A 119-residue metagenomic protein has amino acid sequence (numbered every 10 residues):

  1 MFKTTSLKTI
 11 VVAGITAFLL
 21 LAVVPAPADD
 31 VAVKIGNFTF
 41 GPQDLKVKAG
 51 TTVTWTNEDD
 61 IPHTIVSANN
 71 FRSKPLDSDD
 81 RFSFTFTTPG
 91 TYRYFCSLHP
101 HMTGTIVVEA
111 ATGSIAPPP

Functional and structural regions predicted by a protein language model:
F2-K8, G14-P119: Extracytoplasmic copper-binding redox domains, predominantly the cupredoxin/blue-copper superfamily
